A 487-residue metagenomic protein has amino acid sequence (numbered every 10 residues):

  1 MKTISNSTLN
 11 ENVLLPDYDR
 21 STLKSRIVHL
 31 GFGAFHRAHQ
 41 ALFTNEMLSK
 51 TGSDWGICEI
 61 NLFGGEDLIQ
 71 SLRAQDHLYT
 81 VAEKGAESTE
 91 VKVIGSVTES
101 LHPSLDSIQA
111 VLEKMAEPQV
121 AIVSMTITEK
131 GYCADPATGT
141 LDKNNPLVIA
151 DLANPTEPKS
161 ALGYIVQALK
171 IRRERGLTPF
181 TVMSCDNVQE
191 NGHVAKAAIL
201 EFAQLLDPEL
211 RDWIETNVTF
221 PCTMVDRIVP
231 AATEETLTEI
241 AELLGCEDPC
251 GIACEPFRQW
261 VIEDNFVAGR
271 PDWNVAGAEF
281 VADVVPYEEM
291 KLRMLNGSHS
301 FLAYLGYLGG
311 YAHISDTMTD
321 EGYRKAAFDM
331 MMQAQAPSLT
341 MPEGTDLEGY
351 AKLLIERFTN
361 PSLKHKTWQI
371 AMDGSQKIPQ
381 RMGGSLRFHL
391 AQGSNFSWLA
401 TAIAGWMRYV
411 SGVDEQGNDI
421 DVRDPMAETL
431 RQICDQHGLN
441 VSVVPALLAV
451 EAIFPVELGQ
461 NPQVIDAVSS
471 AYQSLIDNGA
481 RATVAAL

Functional and structural regions predicted by a protein language model:
M1-L487: Substrate/ligand-engaging "lid" and interaction regions
